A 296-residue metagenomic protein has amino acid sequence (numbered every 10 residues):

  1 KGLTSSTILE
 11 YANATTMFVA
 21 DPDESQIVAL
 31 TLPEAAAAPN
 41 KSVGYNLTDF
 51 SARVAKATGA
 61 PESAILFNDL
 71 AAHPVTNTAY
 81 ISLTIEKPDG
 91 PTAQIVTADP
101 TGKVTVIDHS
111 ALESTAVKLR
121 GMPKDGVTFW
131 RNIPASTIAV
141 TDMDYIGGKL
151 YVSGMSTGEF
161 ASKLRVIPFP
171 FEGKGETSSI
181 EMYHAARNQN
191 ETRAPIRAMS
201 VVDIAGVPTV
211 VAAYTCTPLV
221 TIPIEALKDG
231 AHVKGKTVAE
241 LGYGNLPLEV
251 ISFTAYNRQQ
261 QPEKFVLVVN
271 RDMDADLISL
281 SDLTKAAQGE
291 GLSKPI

Functional and structural regions predicted by a protein language model:
K1-I296: Sequence/structural signature of beta-propeller domains
